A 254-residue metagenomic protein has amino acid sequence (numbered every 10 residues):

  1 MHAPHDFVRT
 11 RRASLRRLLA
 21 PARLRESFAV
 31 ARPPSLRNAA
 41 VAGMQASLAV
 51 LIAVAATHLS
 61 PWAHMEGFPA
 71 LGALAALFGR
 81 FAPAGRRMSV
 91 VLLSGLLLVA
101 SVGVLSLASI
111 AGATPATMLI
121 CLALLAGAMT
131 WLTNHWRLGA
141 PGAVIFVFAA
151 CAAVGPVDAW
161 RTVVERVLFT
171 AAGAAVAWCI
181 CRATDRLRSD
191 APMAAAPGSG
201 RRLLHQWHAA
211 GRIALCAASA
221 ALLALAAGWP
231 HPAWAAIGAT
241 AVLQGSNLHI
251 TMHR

Functional and structural regions predicted by a protein language model:
M1-R254: Alpha-helical transmembrane segments and their membrane-interface boundaries that form or gate the permeation pathway
